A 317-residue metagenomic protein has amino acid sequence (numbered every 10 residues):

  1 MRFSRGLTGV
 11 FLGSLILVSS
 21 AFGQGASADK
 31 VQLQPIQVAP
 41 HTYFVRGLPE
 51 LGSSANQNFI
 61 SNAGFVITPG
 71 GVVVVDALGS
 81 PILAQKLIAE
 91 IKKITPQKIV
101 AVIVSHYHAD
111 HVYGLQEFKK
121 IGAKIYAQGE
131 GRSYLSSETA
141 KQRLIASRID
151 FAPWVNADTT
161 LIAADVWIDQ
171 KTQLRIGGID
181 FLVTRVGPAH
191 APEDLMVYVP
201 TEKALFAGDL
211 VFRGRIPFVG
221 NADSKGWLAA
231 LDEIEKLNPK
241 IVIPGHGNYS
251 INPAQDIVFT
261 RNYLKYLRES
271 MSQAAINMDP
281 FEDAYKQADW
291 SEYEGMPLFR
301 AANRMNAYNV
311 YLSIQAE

Functional and structural regions predicted by a protein language model:
M1-F11: Bacterial N-terminal signal peptides that target proteins for export
G9-S20: Bacterial N-terminal signal peptides
A26, K30-Q32, I36-V38, R132-V186 (+4 more regions): Metallo-beta-lactamase
D29, I276-E317: C-terminal regulatory/interaction regions
P40-E90, L195-A207: Conserved beta-strand hairpin/beta-sheet module of binuclear metal-dependent hydrolase folds, prominently
F65-V73, P81-A127: Active-site metal-binding motif and surrounding structural segment of the metallo-beta-lactamase
V75-A77, V100-H108, Y126-G129, V186 (+2 more regions): Active-site neighborhood of phospho(di)ester-bond hydrolases with catalytic His/Asp-centered motifs
G226-D279: Divalent-metal (often Zn2+) His-rich catalytic cores of metallo-beta-lactamase-fold enzymes
